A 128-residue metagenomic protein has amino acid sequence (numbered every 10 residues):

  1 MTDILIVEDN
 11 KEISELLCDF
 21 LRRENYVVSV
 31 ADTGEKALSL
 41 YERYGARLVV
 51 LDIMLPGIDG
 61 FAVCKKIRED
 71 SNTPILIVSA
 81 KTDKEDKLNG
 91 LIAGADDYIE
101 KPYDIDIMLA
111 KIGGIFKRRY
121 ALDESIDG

Functional and structural regions predicted by a protein language model:
M1-D123: N-terminal/domain-start alpha-helical segments
S125-G128: Regulatory hinge/linker segments at domain boundaries that couple sensory/effector modules to output domains
